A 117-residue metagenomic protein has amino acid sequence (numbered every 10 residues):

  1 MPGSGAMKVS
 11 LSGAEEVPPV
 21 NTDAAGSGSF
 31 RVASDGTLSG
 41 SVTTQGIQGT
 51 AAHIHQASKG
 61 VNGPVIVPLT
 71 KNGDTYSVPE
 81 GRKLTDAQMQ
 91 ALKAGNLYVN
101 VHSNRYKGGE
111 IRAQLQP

Functional and structural regions predicted by a protein language model:
M1-A52, Q56-P117: Metal-centered catalytic cores of metalloenzymes
